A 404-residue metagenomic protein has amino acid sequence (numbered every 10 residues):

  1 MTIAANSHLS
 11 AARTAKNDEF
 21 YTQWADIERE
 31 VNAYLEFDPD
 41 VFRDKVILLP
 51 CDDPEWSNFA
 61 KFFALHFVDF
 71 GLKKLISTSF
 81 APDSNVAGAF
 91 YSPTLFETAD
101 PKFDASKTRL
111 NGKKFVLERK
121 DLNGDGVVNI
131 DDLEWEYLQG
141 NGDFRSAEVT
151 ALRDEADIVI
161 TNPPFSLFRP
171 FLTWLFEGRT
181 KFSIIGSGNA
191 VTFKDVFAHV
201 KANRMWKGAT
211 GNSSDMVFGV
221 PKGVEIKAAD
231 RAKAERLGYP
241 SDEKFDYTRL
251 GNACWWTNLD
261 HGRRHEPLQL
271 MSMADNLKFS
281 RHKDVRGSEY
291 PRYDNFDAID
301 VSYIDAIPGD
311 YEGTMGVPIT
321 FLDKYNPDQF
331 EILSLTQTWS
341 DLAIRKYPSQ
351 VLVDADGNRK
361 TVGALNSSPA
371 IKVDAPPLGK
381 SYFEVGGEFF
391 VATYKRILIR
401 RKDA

Functional and structural regions predicted by a protein language model:
M1-A404: Class I S-adenosyl-L-methionine-dependent methyltransferase catalytic core
